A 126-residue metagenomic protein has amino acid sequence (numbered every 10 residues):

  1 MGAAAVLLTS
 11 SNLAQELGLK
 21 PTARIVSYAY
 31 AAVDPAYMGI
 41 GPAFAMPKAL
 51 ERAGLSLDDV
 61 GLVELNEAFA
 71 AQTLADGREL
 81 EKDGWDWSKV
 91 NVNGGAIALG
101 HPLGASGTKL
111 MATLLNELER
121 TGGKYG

Functional and structural regions predicted by a protein language model:
G2-G126: Claisen-condensing/thiolase-fold acyl-transfer catalytic domains that form or cleave C-C bonds in fatty acid
